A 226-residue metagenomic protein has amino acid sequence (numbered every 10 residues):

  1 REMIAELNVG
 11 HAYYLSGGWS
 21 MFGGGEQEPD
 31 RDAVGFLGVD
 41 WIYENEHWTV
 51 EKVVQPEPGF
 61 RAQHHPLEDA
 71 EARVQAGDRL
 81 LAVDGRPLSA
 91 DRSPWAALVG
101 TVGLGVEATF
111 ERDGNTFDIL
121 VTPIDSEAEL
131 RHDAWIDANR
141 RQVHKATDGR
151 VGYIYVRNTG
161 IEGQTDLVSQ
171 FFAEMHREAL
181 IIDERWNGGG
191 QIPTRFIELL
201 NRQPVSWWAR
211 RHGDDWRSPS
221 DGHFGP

Functional and structural regions predicted by a protein language model:
R1, S20, R31-G35, V39-E44 (+4 more regions): Beta-propeller domains
R1-E2, Y13-F22, F110, A209-D214: Short coil/turn segments at secondary-structure boundaries
R1-I4, N8, V151, I181-I182: GHKL-family ATPase ATP-binding module
M3-E6, V53, L199: Generic structural signal for bulky hydrophobic/aromatic residues embedded in well-ordered secondary structure
A5-Y13, R202, S206: A structural signal for alpha-helix termini and helix-coil/disorder junctions
V9-A62, R141-K145: PDZ/PDZ-like peptide-tail recognition elements
D30, T49, P56-L67, A76 (+2 more regions): Cleft-lining beta-strand/loop regions that shape enzyme active-site pockets
A70: Gly/Ser-rich, acidic/histidine-flanked active-site/gating loops
